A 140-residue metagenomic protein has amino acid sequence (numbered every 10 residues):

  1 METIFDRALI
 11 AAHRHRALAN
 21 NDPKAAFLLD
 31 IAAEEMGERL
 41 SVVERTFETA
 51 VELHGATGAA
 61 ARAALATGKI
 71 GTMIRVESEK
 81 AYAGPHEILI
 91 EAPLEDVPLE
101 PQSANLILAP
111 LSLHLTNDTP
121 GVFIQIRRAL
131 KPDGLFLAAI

Functional and structural regions predicted by a protein language model:
M1-E48: Class I SAM-dependent methyltransferase Rossmann-like catalytic core, especially the SAM/SAH-binding loop
A19, P23, E87, L106-A109 (+1 more regions): A near-ubiquitous, low-amplitude feature marking generic local secondary-structure context
G37-L106, P120-Q125: Class I SAM-dependent methyltransferase SAM/SAH-binding core
L111-H114: Short catalytic micro-motifs in class I SAM-dependent methyltransferases
T116-N117, L130-P132: Helix-to-beta-strand junctions that scaffold the AdoMet/dcAdoMet cofactor pocket in Class I SAM-dependent enzymes
D133-I140: Conserved beta-strand signature within the Rossmann-like core of class I S-adenosyl-L-methionine
